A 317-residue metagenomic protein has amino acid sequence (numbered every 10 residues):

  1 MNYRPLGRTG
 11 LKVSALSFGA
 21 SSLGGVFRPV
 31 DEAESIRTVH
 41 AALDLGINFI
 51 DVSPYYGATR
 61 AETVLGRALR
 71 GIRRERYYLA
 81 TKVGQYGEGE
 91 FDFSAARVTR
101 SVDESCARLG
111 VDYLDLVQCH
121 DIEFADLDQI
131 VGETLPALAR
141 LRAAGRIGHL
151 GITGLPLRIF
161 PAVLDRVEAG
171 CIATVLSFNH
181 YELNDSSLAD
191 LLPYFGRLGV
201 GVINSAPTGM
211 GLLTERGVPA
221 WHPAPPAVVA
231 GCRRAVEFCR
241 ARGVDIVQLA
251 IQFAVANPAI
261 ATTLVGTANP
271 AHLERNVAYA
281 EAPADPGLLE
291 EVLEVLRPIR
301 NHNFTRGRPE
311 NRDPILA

Functional and structural regions predicted by a protein language model:
M1-Y77: N-terminal binding-site loop/beta-alpha segment at the start of enzyme catalytic domains that lines or forms
L6, F18, S35, I50 (+9 more regions): Conserved, mostly hydrophobic/aromatic
R8, D44, G66-R76, C106-V111 (+3 more regions): Acidic (Asp/Glu)-rich catalytic clusters
L11-L16, G46-N48, R73-Y77, V111-D115 (+4 more regions): Short, well-ordered coil/turn segments that N-cap beta-strands
S21-A33, V83-R97, A125-D126: Active-site mouth loops of central-metabolism enzymes
P29-A42, F93-L109, P156-D165: Short, acidic/polar
C106-A125: Active-site groove signature of glycoside hydrolases
I122-I299, N303, N311-A317: Beta/alpha (TIM)-barrel catalytic core signal, keyed to glycine-rich beta->alpha loops juxtaposed to Asp/Glu that bind
